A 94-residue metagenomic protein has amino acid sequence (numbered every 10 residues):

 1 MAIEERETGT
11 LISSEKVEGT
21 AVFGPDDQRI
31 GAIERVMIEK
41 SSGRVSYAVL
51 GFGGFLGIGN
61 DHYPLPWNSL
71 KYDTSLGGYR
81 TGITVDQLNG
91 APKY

Functional and structural regions predicted by a protein language model:
M1-Y94: Peripheral interaction segments used for macromolecular assembly
